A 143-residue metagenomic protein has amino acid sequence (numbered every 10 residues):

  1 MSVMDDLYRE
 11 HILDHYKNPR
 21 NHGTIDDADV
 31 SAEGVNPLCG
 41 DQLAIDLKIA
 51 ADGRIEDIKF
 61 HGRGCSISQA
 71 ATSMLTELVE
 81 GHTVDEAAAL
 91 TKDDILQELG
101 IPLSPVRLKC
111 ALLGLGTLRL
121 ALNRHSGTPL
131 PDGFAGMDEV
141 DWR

Functional and structural regions predicted by a protein language model:
M1-D26, S31-A32, E56, H82-R143: C-terminal binding/interaction regions
N36, D41-A51: Short beta-strand elements
C39, G62-Q69: Short, thiol/selenol-centered motifs that function as redox-active sites or metal-ligating centers
A44-D46, I58, A71: Short, glycine/acidic-enriched capping/hinge loops at junctions between secondary-structure elements
G53-G62: Immediate flanking context of iron-sulfur cluster ligation sites
I67-T72, C110: Catalytic-loop motifs flanking and including active-site residues across diverse enzymes
A71-H82: Alpha-helical support elements that line or immediately flank enzyme active sites and cofactor-binding pockets
